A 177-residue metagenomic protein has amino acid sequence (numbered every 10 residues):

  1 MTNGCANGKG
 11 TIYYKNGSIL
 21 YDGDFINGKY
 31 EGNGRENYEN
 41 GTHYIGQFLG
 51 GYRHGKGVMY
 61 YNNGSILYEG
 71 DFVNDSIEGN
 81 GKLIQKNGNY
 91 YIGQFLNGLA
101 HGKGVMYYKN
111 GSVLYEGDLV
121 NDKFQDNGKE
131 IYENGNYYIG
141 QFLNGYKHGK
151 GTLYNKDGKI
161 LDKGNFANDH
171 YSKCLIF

Functional and structural regions predicted by a protein language model:
M1-N7, L20-G32, H43-H54, L67-E78 (+4 more regions): Conserved anchor residues at repeat-unit boundaries in beta-strand-based tandem repeats, strongest for the MORN repeat
S172-I176: Terminal, low-structured helical/coil segments at or just beyond the last alpha-helical repeat
